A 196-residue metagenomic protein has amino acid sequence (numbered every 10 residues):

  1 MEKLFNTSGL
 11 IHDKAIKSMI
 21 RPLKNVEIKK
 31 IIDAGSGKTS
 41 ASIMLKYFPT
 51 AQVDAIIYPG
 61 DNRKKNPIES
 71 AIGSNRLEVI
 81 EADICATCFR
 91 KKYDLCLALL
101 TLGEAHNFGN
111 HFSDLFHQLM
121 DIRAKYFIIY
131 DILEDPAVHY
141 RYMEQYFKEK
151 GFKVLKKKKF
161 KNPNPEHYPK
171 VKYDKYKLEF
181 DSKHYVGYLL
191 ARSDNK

Functional and structural regions predicted by a protein language model:
M1-K24: Class I SAM-dependent methyltransferase Rossmann-like catalytic core, especially the SAM/SAH-binding loop
E27-G37: Conserved class I S-adenosyl-L-methionine
G37-L77, E81-A86: Class I SAM-dependent methyltransferase SAM/SAH-binding core
C85-C96: A short acidic, Gly/Pro-enriched loop at the edge of an enzyme's catalytic core that lines a small-molecule cofactor
L95-G109: A short SAM/SAH-binding and catalytic strip from SAM-dependent methyltransferases
A105-L119: A short, conserved alpha-helix within the catalytic core of class I
R123-L133: Conserved beta-strand signature within the Rossmann-like core of class I S-adenosyl-L-methionine
F152-S193: Class I S-adenosyl-L-methionine
